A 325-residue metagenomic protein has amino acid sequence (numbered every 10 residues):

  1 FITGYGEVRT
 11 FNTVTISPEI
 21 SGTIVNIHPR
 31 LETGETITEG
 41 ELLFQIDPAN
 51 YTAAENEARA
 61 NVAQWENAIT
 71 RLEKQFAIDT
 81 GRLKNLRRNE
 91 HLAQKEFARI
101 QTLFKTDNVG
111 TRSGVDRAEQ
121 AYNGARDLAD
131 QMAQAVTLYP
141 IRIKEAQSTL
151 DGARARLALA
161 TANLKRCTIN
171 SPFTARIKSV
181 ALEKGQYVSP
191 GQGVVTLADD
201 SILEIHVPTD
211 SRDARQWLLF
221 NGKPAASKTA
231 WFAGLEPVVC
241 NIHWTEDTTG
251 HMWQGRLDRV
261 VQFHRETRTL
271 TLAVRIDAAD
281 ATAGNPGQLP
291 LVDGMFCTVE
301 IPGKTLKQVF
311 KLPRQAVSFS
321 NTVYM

Functional and structural regions predicted by a protein language model:
F1-A68, K105-T106, G110-S113, K178-E183 (+1 more regions): Long, amphipathic coiled-coil "stalk"/hairpin helices in large membrane-associated assemblies
F1-T3, P18, N170-S171, H243-Q254 (+1 more regions): Short coil-to-beta-strand transition motifs
I2-H28, A155-P172, L197-D199, I205 (+2 more regions): Short beta-strand-turn/beta-hairpin segments enriched in glycine/proline and small hydrophobics that form edge-strand
I2-T3, A53, A60-N67, K74 (+4 more regions): Extended amphipathic alpha-helical segments
E7, E35-L42, A158-N163, T168-L219 (+2 more regions): Surface-exposed patches in structured soluble domains
D199-D200, F220-Q254, Q262-R265: Low-complexity, intrinsically disordered, polar/proline/glycine/glutamine-rich protein-protein interaction regions
W244-K307: Structural microfeature recognizing short secondary-structure transition sites
K304-M325: Short beta-strand/loop micro-motif enriched in small hydrophobics and charged residues
